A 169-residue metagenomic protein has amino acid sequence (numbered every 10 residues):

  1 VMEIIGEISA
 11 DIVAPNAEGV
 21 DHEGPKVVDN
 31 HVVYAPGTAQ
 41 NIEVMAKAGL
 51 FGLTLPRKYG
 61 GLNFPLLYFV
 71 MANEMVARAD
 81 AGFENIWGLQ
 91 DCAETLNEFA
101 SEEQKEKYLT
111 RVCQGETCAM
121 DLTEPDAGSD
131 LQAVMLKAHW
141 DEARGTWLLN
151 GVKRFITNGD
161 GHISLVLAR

Functional and structural regions predicted by a protein language model:
V1-F83, E103, K107: Amphipathic, small/basic residue-rich leader segments at the start of a protein or domain
P25, G88-L89, A100-D141, G145: Internal maturation/activation junctions in enzymes
I42, M135-H139, F155: Short, surface-exposed charged micro-motifs
G49, Y59, E124-D126, E142 (+1 more regions): Short, flexible loop/turn elements at secondary-structure junctions
L50-L53, T117-A119, T146-W147, S164-L165: Structural motif
G52, P56-R57, A79-T95, Q114-E124: Core alpha/beta catalytic barrel or barrel-like domain that forms the active/cofactor pocket in diverse metabolic
Y59-N63, C92-T95, Q104, D126-D130 (+1 more regions): Flexible loop/turn segments at secondary-structure boundaries
T146, N150-R169: A short core secondary-structure module
